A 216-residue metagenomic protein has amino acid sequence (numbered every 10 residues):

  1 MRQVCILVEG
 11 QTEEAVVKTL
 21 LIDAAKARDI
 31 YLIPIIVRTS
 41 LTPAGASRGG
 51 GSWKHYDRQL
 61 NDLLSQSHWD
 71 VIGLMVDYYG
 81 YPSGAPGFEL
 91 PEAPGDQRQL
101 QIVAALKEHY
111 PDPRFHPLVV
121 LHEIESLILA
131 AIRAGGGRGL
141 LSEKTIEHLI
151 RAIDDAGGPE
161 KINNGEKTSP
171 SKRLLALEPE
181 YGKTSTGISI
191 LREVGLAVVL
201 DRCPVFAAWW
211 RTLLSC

Functional and structural regions predicted by a protein language model:
M1, E14-P43, Y56-C216: C-terminal accessory helical subdomains adjacent to catalytic cores in phosphodiester- and nucleotide-handling enzymes
C5-A15: Catalytic nucleophile-elbow at a beta strand-turn-alpha helix junction centered on a G-D-S/GDSL motif, marking
A46-W53: Non-catalytic terminal and connector segments of soluble metabolic enzymes
